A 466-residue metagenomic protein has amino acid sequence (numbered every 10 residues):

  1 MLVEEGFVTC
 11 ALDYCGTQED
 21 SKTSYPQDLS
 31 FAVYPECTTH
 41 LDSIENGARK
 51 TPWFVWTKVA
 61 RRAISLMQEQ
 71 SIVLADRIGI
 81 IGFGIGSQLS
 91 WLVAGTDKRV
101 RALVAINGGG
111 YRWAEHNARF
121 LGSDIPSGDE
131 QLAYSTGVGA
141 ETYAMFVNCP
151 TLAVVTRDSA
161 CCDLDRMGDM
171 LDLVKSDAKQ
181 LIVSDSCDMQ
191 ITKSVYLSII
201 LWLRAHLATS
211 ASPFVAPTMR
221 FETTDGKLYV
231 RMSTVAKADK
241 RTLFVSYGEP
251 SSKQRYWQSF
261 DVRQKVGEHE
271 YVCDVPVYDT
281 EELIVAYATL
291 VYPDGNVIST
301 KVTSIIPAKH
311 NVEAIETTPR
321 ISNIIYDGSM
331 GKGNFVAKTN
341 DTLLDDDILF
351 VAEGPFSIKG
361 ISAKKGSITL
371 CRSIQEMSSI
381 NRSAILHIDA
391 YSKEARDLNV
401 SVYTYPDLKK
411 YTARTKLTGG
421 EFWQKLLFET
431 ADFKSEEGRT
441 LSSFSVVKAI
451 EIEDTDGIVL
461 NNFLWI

Functional and structural regions predicted by a protein language model:
L2-T57, G109-R119: Cap/lid segment of the alpha/beta-hydrolase catalytic domain
T38-F83: Gly/Ser-rich "nucleophile elbow"/oxyanion-hole loop immediately N-terminal to the catalytic nucleophile in hydrolases
Q88-E130, I182-D185, Q190-S194: Hydrolase active-site cap/lid region
E115-D172: The feature captures the conserved acid-bearing segment of alpha/beta-hydrolase catalytic domains
R204-V245, S259-G267: Surface beta-strand/loop "capping" patches
H310-F350: Extracellular carbohydrate-recognition regions
L344-T369: Short carbohydrate-recognition loop motifs
S362-G438, D454-V459, L464-W465: Extracellular ligand-binding interfaces
